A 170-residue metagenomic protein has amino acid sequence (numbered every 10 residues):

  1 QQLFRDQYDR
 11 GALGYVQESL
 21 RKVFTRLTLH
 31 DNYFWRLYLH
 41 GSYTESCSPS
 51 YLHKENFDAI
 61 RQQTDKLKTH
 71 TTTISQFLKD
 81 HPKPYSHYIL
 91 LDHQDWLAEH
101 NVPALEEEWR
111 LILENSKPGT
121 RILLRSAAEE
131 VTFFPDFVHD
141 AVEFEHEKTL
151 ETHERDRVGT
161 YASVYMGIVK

Functional and structural regions predicted by a protein language model:
Q1-E55: Extended, H/D-rich, highly charged conserved domains that either
S42-F77: S-adenosyl-L-methionine
T72-I89: A short acidic, Gly/Pro-enriched loop at the edge of an enzyme's catalytic core that lines a small-molecule cofactor
Y85-H100: A short SAM/SAH-binding and catalytic strip from SAM-dependent methyltransferases
H87-I89, S116-E130: Conserved beta-strand signature within the Rossmann-like core of class I S-adenosyl-L-methionine
V102-P118: A short glycine-rich, Lys/Arg-flanked "PGG" loop and its adjoining helix->strand segment in the class I
L123-H146: Conserved class I S-adenosyl-L-methionine
E147-K170: Core SAM-dependent methyltransferase catalytic element
